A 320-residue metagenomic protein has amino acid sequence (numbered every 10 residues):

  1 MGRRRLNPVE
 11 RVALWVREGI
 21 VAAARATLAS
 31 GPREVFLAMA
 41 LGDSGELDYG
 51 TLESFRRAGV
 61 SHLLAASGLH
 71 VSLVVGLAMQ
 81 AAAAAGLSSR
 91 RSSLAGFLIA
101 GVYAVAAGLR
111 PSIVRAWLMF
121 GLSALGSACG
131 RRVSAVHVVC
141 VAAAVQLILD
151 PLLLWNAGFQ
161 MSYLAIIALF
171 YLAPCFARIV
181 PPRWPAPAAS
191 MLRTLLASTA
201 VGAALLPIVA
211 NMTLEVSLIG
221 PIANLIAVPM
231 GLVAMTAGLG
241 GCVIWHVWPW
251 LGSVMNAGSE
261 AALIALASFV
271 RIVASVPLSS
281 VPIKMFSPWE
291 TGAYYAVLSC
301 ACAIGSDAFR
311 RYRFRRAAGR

Functional and structural regions predicted by a protein language model:
M1-G2, P32, G86, P181-L192 (+1 more regions): Generic structural signal for short, solvent-exposed loop/turn connectors between secondary structure elements
M1-W117, A124, S253, S279-P282: Aromatic-rich juxtamembrane segments at the membrane interface
A95-A100, V139-A143, A317: Central hydrophobic cores of alpha-helical transmembrane segments in multi-pass integral membrane proteins
G101, S306, R311-R313: Hydrophobic transmembrane alpha-helices and their immediate loop junctions in multi-pass integral membrane proteins
L109-A308: Internal transmembrane alpha-helical bundles of multi-pass membrane proteins
R313-R320: Short, highly charged, low-complexity non-transmembrane loops/tails of multi-pass membrane proteins
